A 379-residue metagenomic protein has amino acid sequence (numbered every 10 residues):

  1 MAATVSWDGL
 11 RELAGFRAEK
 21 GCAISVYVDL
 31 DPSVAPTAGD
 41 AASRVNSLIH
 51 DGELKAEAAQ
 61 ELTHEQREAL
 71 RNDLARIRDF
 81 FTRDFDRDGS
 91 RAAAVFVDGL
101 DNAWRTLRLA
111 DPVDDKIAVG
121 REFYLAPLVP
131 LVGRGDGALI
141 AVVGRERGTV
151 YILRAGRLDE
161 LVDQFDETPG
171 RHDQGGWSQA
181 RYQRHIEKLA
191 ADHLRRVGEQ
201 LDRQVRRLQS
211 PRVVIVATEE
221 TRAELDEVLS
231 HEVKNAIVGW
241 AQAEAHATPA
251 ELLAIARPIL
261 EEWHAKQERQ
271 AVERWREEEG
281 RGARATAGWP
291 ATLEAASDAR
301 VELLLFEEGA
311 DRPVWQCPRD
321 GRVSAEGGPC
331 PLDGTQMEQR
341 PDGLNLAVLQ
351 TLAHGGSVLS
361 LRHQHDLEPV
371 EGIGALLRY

Functional and structural regions predicted by a protein language model:
M1-Y379: Terminal alpha-helical anchor/extension segments at protein ends
